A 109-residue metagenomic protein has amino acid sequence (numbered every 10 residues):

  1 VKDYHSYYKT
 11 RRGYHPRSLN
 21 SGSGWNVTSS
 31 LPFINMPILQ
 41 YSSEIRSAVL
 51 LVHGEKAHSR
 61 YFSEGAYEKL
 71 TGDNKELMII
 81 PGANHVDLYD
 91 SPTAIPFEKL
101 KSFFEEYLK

Functional and structural regions predicted by a protein language model:
V1-S30, M36-L39: Accessory cap/linker subdomain of secreted extracellular hydrolases
P32-R46, E68: The feature captures the conserved acid-bearing segment of alpha/beta-hydrolase catalytic domains
F33-P37, H53-E64: Conserved alpha/beta-hydrolase "acid-adjacent" motif
I45, L51-H53: Short beta-strand/loop motif that positions the catalytic acidic residue of the alpha/beta-hydrolase fold
A83-F97: Catalytic histidine-centered segment of alpha/beta-hydrolase-like enzymes
K99-Y107: C-terminal alpha-helix
